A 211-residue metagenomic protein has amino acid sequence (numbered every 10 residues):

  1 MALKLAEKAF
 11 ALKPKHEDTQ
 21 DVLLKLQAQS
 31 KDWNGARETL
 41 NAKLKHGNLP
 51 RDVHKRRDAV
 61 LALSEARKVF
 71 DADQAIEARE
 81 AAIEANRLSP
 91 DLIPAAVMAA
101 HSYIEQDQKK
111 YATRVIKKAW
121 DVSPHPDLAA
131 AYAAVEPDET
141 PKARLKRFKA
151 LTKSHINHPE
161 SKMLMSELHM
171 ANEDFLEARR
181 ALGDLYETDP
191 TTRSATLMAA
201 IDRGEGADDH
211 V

Functional and structural regions predicted by a protein language model:
M1, E7, L23-A28, A62 (+7 more regions): Conserved small-residue packing positions in alpha-helical repeats and bundles
E7, N41, E80-I83, K117 (+2 more regions): Alpha-solenoid helical repeat scaffolds
K13, S30, A72, E105-Q106 (+4 more regions): Structural motif corresponding to the intra-repeat A-B loop/turn of tetratricopeptide repeats
P14, N48, P90, S123-P124 (+2 more regions): Short coil turns that delineate tetratricopeptide repeat
T19, V53, A95, L128-A129 (+2 more regions): TPR alpha-solenoid repeat register
W33, A75-I76, K109, H125 (+3 more regions): TPR-repeat structural position
K55-F70, R114-E187: Alpha-helical adaptor scaffolds
